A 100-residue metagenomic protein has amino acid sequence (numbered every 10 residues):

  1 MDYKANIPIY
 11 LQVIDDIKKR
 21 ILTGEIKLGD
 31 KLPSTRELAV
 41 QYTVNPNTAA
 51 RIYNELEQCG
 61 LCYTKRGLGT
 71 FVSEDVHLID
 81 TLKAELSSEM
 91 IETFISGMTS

Functional and structural regions predicted by a protein language model:
M1-K31, E37, T81-S100: Extreme N-terminal segment that seeds HTH/winged-HTH DNA-binding domains in transcriptional regulators
N6-Q12, N45-N54, K65-F71: Short, mixed-charge, low-aromatic patches
E25-I26, D30, Q58-G67, F71-S73: Beta-hairpin "wing" of winged helix-turn-helix
K31-Y63: N-terminal helix-turn-helix
R36, D75-V76: Short, histidine-centered active-site or binding-site loop motifs used for metal coordination, general acid-base
R66, V76, K83: Short, flexible helix/strand-to-coil boundary loops that buttress conserved ligand/catalytic motifs in alpha/beta
F71, I79-D80: Strongly charged, low-complexity linkers/loops
